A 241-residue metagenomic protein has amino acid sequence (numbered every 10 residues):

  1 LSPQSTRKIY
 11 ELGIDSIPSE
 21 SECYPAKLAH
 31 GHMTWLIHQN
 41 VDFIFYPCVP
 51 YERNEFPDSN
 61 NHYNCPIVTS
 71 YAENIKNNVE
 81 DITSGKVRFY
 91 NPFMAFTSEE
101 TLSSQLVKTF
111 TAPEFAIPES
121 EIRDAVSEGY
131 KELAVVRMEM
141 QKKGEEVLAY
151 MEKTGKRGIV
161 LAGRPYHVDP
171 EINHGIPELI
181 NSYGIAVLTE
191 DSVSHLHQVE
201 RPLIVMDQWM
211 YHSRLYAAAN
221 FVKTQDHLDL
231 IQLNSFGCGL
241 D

Functional and structural regions predicted by a protein language model:
L1-D241: An N-terminal assembly and electron-transfer interface module characteristic of large anaerobic redox and radical
